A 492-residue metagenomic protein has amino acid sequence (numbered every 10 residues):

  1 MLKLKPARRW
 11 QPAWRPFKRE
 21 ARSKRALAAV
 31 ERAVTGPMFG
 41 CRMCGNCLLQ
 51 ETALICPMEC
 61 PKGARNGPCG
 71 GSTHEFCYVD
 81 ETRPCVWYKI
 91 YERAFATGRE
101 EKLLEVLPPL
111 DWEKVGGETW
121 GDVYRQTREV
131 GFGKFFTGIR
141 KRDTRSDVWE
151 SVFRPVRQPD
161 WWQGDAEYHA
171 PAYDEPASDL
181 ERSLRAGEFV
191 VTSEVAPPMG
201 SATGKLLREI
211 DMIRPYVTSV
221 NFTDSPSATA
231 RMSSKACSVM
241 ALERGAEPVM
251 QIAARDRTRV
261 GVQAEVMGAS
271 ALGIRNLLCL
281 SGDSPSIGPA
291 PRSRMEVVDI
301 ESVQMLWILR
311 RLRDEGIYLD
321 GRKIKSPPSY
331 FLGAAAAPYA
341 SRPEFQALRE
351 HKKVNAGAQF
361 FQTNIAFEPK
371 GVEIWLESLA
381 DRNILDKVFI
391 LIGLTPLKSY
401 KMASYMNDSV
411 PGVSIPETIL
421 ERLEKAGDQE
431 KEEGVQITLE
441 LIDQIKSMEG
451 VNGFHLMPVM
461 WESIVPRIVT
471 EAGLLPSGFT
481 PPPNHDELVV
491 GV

Functional and structural regions predicted by a protein language model:
W10, W14-V152, F189-V190, A196-T203: Metallocofactor- and cofactor-centric catalytic cores in central/energy metabolism, strongly enriched
F136-A196, G200, R208, I317-P327 (+1 more regions): N-terminal amphipathic alpha-helix/helix-capping segment at the start of soluble metabolic enzymes
H169-A172, E296-K325, A335-A340, R382-L441 (+2 more regions): Active-site pocket-lining/capping segments in soluble small-molecule metabolic enzymes
H169-P171, F189-K205, P248-V260, Y330-F345 (+1 more regions): Active-site mouth loops of central-metabolism enzymes
E194, V220, A269, K353 (+3 more regions): Conserved, mostly hydrophobic/aromatic
G200-I213, S233-S234, V260-V266, S341-K352 (+1 more regions): Short, acidic/polar
A202-G204, A228-V239, T258-A264, S284-L306 (+5 more regions): Active-site-adjacent beta->alpha loops and helix N-cap segments on the catalytic face of soluble alpha/beta enzymes
A254-L272: Glycine-rich anion/phosphate-binding loops
